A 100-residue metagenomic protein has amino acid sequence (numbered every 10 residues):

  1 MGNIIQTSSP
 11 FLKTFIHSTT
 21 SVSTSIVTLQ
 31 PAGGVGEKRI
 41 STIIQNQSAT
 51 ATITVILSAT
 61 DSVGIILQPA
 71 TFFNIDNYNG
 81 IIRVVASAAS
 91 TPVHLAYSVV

Functional and structural regions predicted by a protein language model:
M1-S18, P92, Y97-V100: Short, intrinsically disordered N-terminal pre-domain segments
P10-L12, R39-S41, A70-F72: Intrinsic-disorder/low-complexity, polar/charged segments enriched in Ser/Thr/Lys/Arg/Asp/Glu/Gln
F15-E37, A49-I53, A88-S90: Surface-exposed ligand/attachment interfaces on beta-rich extracellular proteins
T42, D76-P92: Noncatalytic modules at the cell exterior or secretory-pathway interfaces, chiefly beta-strand-rich lectin/adhesion
Q45-V63: Short, surface-exposed beta-strand/strand-loop-strand elements in extracellular ectodomains
T52-T54, R83, H94: General beta-strand recognition
L67-N79: Beta-sandwich interaction modules
